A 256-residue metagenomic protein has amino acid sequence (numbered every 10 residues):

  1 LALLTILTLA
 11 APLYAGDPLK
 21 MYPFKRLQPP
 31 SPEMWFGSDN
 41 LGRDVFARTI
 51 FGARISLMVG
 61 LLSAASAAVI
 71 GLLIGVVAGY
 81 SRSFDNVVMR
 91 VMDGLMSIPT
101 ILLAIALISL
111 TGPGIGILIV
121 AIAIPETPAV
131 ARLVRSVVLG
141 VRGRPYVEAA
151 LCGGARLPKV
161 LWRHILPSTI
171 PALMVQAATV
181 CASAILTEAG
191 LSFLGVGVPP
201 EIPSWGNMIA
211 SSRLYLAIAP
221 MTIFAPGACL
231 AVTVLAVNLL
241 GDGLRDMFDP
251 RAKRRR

Functional and structural regions predicted by a protein language model:
L1-L72, V76, S81-S83, I101 (+5 more regions): Gly/Trp-centered helix-boundary motif
L4, V76, A104-S109, L118 (+4 more regions): Transmembrane alpha-helix boundary and packing residues in multipass membrane permease domains and related
A10-D17, V77-S81, A106, L110-T111 (+3 more regions): Helix-loop junctions at the membrane-solvent interface of multi-pass transporters, primarily the C-terminal
W35, D39, V69, G79-Y80 (+2 more regions): Generic hydrophobic transmembrane alpha-helix motif, especially the helices
R43-M58, L62, R82-M89, L139-G143 (+1 more regions): Amphipathic cytosolic juxtamembrane alpha-helices at the membrane-cytosol interface of multi-pass membrane transporters
T49-G52, S56, V77, V91 (+10 more regions): Amphipathic alpha-helical segments that mediate coupling or scaffolding at interfaces
V59-S63, A78, M89-D93, A121 (+5 more regions): Alpha-helical transmembrane segments of multi-pass integral membrane proteins
M96, L107-T111, I122, V137-V138 (+2 more regions): Glycine-rich helix-loop "coupling/hinge" segments at transmembrane-helix boundaries in multipass transporters
